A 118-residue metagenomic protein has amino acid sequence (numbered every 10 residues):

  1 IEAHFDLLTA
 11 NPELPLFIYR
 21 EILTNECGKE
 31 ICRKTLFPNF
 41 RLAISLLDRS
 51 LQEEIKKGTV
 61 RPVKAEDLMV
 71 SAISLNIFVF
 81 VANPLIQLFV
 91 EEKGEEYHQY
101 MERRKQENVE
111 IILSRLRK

Functional and structural regions predicted by a protein language model:
A3-A10, R41, S45-K57, R61 (+1 more regions): C-terminal peripheral helix-coil segments that are non-catalytic and often amphipathic
D6-L46, D67, G94-Q99: Short secondary-structure transition hinges
V63-A65: Short, aromatic/basic-enriched loop-to-helix "N-cap" motif that marks the start of an alpha-helix at regulatory
